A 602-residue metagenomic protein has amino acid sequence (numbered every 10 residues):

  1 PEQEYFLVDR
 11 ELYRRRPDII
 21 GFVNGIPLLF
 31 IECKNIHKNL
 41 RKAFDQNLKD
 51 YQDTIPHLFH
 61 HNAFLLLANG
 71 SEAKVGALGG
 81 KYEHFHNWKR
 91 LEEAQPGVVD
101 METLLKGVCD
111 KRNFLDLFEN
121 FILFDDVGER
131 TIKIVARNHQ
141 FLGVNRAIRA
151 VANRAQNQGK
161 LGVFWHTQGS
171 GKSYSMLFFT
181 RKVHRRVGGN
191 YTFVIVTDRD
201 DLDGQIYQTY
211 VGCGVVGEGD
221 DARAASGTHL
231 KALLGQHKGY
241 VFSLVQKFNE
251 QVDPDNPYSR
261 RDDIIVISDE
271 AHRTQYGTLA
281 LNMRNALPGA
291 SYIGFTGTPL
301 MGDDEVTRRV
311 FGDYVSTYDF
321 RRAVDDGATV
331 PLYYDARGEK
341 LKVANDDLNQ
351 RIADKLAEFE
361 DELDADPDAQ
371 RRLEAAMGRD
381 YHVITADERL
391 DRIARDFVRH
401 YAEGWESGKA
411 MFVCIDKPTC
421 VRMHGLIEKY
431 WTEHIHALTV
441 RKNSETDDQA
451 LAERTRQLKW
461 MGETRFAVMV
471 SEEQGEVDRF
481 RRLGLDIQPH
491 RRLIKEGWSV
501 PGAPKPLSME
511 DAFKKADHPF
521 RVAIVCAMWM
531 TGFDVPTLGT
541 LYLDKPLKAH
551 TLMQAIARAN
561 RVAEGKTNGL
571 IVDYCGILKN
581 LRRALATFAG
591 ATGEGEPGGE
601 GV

Functional and structural regions predicted by a protein language model:
P1-T192, D201-G217, H237-Y240, Q246 (+3 more regions): ATP-dependent helicase/translocase motor core
D50-D53, T274-S291: Short, conserved "post-DEAD/DEAH" coupling segment immediately C-terminal to helicase motif II within the SF2/RecA-like
V98, E305-K409, M423-E445: Interdomain helical connector at the RecA1-RecA2 junction of SF1/SF2 helicase-like NTPases
Q168, H272-R273, A286-D303, G327: Conserved helicase ATPase motor motifs in RecA-like P-loop NTPase domains
G239-N282, P504-E510, V525-A527: Conserved RecA-like ASCE ATPase "motif II neighborhood" in helicase/translocase motors
E358, R561-V602: Long, hydrophobic alpha-helical segments
E374-V525: Conserved C-terminal RecA-like helicase domain
I524-V525, W529-P546, L552-Q554, G569-D573: A short beta-strand element within the Helicase C-terminal
